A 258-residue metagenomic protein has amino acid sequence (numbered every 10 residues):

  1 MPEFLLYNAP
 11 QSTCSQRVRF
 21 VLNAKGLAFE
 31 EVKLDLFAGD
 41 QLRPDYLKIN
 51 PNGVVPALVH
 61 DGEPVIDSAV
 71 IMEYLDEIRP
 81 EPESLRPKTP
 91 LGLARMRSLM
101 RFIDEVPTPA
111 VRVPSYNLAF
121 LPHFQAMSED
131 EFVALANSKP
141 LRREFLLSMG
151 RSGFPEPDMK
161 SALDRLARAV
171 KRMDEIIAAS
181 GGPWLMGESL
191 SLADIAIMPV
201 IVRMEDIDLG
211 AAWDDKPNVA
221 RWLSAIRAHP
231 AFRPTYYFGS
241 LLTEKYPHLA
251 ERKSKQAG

Functional and structural regions predicted by a protein language model:
M1-L141, A179-G181, K253: GST-like domain detector, emphasizing the conserved glutathione-binding G-site in the N-terminal thioredoxin-like
A9, D35, L192, G239-S240: Short, solvent-exposed turn/loop segments enriched in Gly/Ser/Thr/Pro and often Arg
N23, E205, A228: Short polybasic/polar patches that bind polyanions
E83-K88, A110-V111, L185-G187, W213 (+1 more regions): Short, hydrophobic secondary-structure boundary micro-motifs
T108-S224: GST-like fold's C-terminal all-alpha helical module
W213-G258: Long, positively charged, glycine-interspersed low-complexity recognition regions
